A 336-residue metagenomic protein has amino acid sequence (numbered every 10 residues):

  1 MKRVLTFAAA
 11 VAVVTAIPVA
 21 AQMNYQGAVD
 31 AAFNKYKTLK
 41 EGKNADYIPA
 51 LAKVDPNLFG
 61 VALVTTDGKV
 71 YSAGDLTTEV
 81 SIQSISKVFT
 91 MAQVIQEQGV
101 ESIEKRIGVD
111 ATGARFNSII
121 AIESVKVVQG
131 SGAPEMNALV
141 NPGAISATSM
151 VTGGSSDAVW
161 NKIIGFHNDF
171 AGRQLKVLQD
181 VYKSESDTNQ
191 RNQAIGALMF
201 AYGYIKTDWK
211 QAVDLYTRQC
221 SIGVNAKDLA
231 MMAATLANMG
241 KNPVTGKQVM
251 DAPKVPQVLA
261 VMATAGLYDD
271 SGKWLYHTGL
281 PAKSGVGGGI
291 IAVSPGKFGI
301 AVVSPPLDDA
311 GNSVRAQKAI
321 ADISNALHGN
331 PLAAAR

Functional and structural regions predicted by a protein language model:
M1-A8: Bacterial N-terminal signal peptides that target proteins for export
A16-P18: N-terminal signal peptide c-region/cleavage motif recognized by signal peptidases
A21-Q22, K87: Boundary of Sec targeting at the N-terminus
N24-N34, L39-E41, V94-Q219: Active-site-adjacent helix/loop patches that line small-molecule binding or acyl-intermediate pockets
K37-A73, I291-A292: A short, well-structured edge-of-sheet supersecondary motif
D67-G68, S81-E104, M232, I300: Active-site SXXK
D157, S186-N189, Q193-V258, D308-S313: Penicillin-binding protein/beta-lactamase superfamily catalytic region
N238-R336: Structured C-terminal helix/loop/strand segments within mature extracytoplasmic catalytic/sensor domains
